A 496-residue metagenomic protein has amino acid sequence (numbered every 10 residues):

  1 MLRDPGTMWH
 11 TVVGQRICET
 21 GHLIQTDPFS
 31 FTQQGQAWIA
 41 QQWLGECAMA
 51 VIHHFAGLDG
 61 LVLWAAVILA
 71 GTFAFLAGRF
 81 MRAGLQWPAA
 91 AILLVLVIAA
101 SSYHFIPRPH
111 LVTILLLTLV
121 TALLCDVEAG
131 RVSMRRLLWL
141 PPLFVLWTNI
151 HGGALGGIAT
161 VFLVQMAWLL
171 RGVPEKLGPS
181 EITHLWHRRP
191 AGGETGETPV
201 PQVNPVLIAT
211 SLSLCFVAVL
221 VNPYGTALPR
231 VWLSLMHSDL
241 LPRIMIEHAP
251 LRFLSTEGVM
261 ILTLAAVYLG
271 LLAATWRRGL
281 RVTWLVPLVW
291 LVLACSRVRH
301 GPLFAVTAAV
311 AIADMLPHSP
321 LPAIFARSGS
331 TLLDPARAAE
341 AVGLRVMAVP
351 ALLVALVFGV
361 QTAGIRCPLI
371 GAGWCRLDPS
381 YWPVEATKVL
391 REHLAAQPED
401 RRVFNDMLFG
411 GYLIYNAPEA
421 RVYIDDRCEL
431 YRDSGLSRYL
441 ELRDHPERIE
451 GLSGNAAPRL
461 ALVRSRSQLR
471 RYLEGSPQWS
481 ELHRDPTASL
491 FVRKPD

Functional and structural regions predicted by a protein language model:
A40-A50, R230-T263: Juxtamembrane membrane-water interface segments that cap and precede transmembrane helices
L63-A83: Transmembrane-helix motifs of polytopic, lipid-linked glycan transferases
L76-A99, I114: Transmembrane-helix signature of polytopic, membrane-embedded enzymes that assemble or transfer cell-envelope glycans
V97-S101, R136-G152, L214-V219, L288-A294: Membrane-interface alpha helices of multi-pass inner-membrane proteins
V120-R136, Q202, Y268-T275: Membrane-interface transmembrane helices that cradle and orient dolichyl/undecaprenyl
D126-V145, V206-T210, W284-P287: Short hydrophobic alpha-helices at membrane interfaces in multi-pass membrane enzymes
F325-A395, L408-G410, C428, L440 (+1 more regions): Membrane-proximal, lumen/periplasm-facing interface regions of secretory-pathway glyco- and lipid-modifying enzymes
E392-D433, G454, P458-S465, F491: Short periplasmic/luminal acceptor-recognition loop of GT-C membrane glycosyltransferases, typified by
